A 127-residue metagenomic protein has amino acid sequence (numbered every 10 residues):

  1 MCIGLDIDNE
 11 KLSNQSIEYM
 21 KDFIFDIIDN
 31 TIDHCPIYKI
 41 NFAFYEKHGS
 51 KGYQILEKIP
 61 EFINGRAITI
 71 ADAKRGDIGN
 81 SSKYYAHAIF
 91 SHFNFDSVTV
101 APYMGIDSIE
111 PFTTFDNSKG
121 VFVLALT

Functional and structural regions predicted by a protein language model:
M1-I70: Conserved N-terminal beta1-alpha1 strand-loop-helix module at the mouth
I7-K11, D77-T127: Conserved anion-binding
A43-Y45, K74, L126: Short strand-loop junctions, especially beta-strand C-caps/beta-turns that link beta-sheets to coils or alpha-helices
I63-Y84: Extended hydrophobic secondary-structure segments
